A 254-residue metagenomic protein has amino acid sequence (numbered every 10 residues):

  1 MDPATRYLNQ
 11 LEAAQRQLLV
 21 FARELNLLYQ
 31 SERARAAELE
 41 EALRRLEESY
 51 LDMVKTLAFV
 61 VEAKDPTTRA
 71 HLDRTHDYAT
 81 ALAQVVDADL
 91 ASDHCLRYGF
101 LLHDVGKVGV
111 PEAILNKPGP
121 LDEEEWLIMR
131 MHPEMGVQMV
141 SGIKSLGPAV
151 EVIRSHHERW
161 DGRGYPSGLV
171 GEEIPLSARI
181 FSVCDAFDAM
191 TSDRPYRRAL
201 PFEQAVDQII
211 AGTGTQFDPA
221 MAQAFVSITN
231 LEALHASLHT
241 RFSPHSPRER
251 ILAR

Functional and structural regions predicted by a protein language model:
M1-A37: N-terminal membrane insertion elements
R16, R23, Q30, E38 (+4 more regions): Metal-dependent catalytic cores of enzymes that make or break cyclic nucleotides and related phosphoester linkages
